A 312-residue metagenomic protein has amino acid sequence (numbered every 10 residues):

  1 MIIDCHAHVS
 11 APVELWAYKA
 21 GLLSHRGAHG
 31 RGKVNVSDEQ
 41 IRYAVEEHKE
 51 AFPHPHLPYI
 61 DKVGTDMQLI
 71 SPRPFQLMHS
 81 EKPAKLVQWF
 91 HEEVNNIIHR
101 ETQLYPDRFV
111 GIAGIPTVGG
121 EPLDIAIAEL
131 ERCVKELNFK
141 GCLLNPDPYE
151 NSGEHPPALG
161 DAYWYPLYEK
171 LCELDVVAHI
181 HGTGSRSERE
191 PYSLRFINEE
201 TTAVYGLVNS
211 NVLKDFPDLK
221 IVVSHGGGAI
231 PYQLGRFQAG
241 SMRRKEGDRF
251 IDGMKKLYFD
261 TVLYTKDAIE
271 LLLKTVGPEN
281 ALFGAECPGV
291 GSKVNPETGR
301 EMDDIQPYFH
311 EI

Functional and structural regions predicted by a protein language model:
M1-I312: Helix-coil boundary/capping segments in enzymes
